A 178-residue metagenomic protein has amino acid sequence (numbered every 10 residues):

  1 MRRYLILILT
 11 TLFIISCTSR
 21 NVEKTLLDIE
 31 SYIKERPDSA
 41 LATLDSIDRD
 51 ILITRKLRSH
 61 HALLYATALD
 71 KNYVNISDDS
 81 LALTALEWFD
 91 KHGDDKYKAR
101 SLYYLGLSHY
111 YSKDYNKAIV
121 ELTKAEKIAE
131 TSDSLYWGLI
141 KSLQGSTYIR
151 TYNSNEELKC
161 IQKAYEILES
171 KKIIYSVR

Functional and structural regions predicted by a protein language model:
R2-T10, I14-R178: A "functional boundary" signal
